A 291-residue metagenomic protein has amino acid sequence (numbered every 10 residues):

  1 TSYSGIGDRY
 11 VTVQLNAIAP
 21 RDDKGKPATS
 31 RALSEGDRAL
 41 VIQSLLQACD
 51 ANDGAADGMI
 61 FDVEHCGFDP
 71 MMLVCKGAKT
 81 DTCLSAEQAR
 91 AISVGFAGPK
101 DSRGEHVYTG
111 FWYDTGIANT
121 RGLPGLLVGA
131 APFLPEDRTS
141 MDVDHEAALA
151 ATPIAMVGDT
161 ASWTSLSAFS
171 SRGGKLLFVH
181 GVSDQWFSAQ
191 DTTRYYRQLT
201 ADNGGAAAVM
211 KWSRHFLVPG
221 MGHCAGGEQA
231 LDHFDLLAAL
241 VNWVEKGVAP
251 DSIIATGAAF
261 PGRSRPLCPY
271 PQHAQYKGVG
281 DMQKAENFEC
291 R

Functional and structural regions predicted by a protein language model:
T1-R291: C-terminal His-loop and adjacent cap/lid subdomain of alpha/beta-hydrolase
